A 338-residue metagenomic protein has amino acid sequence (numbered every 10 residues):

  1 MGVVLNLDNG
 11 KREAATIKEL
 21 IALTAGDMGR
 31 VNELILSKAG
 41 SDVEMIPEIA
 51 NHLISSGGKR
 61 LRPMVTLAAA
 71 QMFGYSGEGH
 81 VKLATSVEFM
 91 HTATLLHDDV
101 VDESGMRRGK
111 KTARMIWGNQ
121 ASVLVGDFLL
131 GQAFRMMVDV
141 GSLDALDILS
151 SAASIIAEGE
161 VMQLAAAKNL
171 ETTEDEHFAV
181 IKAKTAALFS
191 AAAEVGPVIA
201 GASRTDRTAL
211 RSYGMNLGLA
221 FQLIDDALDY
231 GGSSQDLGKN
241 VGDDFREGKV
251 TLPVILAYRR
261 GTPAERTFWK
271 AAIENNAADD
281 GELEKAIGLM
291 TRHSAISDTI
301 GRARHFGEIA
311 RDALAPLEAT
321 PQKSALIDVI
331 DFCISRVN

Functional and structural regions predicted by a protein language model:
M1-N338: All-alpha prenyltransferase/terpene-synthase fold signal
